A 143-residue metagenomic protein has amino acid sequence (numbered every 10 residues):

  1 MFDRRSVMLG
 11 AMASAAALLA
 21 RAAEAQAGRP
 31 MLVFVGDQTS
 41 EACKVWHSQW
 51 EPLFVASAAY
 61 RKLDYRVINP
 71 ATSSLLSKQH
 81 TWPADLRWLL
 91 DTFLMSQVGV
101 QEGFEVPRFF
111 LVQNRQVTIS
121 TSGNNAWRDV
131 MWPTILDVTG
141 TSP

Functional and structural regions predicted by a protein language model:
M1-S14: N-terminal secretory signal peptides and thylakoid transit peptides that target proteins across membranes
L19-A25: Sec/Tat signal peptide C-region and signal peptidase I cleavage site
R29-Q38: Short active-site neighborhood of thiol/selenol oxidoreductases, capturing the structured segment around
K44-A58: Typically the conserved alpha-helix immediately C-terminal to a functionally engaged Cys/Sec in thioredoxin-like
K62-T72: A short beta-strand-loop structural module common to alpha/beta enzyme folds
P70-E105: Thioredoxin-like thiol-disulfide oxidoreductase module
S96-V106, Q116-N125: Thiol/disulfide oxidoreductase modules built on the thioredoxin-like
L111-G140: Non-catalytic, surface beta->alpha helical segment in thiol-disulfide oxidoreductase systems
